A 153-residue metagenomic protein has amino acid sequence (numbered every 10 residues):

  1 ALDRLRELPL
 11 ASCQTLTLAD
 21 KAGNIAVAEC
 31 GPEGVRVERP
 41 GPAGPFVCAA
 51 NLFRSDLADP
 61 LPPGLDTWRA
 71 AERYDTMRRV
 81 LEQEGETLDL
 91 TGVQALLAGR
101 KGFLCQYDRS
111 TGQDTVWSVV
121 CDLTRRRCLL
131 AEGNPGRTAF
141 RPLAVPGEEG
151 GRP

Functional and structural regions predicted by a protein language model:
L2-P153: C-terminal, well-structured catalytic/ligand-binding subdomain of enzymes
